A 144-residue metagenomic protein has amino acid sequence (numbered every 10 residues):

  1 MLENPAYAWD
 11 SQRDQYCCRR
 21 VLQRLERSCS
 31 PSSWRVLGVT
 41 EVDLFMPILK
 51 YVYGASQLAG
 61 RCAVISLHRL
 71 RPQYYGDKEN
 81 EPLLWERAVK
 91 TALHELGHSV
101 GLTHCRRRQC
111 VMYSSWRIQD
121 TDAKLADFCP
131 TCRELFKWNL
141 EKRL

Functional and structural regions predicted by a protein language model:
M1-A92, T103: Metzincin-family zinc-dependent endopeptidase catalytic domain
Y75-L144: The catalytic-center signature of Zn2+-dependent metalloproteases
